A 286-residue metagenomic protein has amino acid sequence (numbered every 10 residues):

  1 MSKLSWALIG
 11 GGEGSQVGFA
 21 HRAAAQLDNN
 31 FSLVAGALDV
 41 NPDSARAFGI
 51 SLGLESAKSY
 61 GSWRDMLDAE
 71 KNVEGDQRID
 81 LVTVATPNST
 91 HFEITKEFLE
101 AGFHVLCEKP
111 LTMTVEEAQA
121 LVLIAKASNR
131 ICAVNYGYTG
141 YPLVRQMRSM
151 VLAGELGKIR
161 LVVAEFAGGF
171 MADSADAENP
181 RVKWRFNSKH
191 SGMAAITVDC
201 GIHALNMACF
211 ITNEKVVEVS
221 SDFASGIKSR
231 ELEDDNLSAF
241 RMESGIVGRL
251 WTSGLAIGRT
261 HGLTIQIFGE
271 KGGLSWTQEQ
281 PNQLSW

Functional and structural regions predicted by a protein language model:
M1-L54: N-terminal Rossmann-like dinucleotide-binding module
S2, D199-S285: Contiguous beta-strand/loop segments that form the cofactor/metal-binding neighborhood of enzyme cores
E13, Y138-R230, L284: Predominantly a Rossmann-like dinucleotide-binding segment in NAD(P)-dependent oxidoreductases
V34, A57, D80, R160: Conserved acidic residues
L38, T83-V84, C107, A164: Redox-cofactor binding/interface segments in oxidoreductases and associated redox assembly factors
K58-I79: A structured beta-alpha segment of the ubiquitous adenosine-cofactor-binding alpha/beta core
L81, P87-T139, G154: Beta-strand-loop-alpha-helix segment that lines the small-molecule cofactor/substrate pocket of alpha/beta enzymes
T86-P87, T252: Short glycine-/small-residue-rich Rossmann-like dinucleotide-binding loops
